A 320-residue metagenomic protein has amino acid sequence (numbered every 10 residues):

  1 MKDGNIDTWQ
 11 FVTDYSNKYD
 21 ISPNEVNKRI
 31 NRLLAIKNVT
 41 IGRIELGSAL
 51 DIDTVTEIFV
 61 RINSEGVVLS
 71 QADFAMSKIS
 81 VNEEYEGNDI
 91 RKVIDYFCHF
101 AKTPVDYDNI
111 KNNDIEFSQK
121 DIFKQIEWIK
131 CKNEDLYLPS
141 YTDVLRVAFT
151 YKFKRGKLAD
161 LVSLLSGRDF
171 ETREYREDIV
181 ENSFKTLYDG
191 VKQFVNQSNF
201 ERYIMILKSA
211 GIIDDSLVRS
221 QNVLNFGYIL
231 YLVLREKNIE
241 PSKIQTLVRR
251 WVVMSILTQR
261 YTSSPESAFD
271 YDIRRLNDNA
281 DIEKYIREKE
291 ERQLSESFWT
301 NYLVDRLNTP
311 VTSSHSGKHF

Functional and structural regions predicted by a protein language model:
M1-R155, D214-V218, S242-R250, M254-S255: Basic- and aromatic-enriched surface patches that contact anionic nucleotides/nucleic acids
G4-N5, Y19, E86, L138 (+10 more regions): Intrinsic-disorder-associated interaction segments
N31-L33, L187-L217, Y285-P310: Generic detector of solvent-exposed, compositionally biased contiguous segments
V68-A72, S220-N225, E236-D278: Charged substrate- and nucleic-acid-binding regions of tRNA-handling and nucleotidyl-transfer enzymes, centered on
K78-E86, L230, Y271-N279: Short amphipathic alpha-helical patches
A148-E236: Structured, charged N-terminal subsegments at the starts of enzyme catalytic cores and at intra-chain domain/subunit
G156-F170, I179, S183-F184, P241 (+2 more regions): Disordered, low-complexity tails and leader-like regions
I256-F320: Intrinsically disordered, low-complexity N-proximal targeting/linker segments that flank membranes
